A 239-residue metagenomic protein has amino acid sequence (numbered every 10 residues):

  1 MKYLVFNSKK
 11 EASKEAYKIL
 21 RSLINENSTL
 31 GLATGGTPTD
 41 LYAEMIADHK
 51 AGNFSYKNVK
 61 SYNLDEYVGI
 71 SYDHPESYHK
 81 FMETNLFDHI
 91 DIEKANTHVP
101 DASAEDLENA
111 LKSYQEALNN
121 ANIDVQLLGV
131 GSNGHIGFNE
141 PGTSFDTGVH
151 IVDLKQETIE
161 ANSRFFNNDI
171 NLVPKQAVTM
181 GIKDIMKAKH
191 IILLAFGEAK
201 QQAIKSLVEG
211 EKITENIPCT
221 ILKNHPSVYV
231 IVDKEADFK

Functional and structural regions predicted by a protein language model:
M1-T29: N-terminal glycine-/serine-/threonine-rich phosphate-binding loop
E26-K50: Glycine-rich N-terminal segment of FAD-binding domains in flavoprotein oxidoreductases, spanning the beta-loop-helix
G31-G35, N63, P100-D101, L127-V130 (+2 more regions): Short beta-strand segments
G36-T37, Y67, V130-H135, E198-A199 (+1 more regions): Short glycine-rich anion-binding loops that position phosphate/pyrophosphate groups of nucleotides and phosphorylated
S55-Q126: Ligand-binding beta-strand-loop-alpha-helix segment within the catalytic cores of soluble metabolic enzymes
A121-F145: Glycine-rich phosphate-binding loop
G137-I182: Class I SAM-dependent methyltransferase SAM-binding "motif I" and its flanking Rossmann-like core
G181-K183, K187-K239: ATP/nucleoside-binding phosphotransfer catalytic cores, i.e., glycine-rich phosphate-binding loops
